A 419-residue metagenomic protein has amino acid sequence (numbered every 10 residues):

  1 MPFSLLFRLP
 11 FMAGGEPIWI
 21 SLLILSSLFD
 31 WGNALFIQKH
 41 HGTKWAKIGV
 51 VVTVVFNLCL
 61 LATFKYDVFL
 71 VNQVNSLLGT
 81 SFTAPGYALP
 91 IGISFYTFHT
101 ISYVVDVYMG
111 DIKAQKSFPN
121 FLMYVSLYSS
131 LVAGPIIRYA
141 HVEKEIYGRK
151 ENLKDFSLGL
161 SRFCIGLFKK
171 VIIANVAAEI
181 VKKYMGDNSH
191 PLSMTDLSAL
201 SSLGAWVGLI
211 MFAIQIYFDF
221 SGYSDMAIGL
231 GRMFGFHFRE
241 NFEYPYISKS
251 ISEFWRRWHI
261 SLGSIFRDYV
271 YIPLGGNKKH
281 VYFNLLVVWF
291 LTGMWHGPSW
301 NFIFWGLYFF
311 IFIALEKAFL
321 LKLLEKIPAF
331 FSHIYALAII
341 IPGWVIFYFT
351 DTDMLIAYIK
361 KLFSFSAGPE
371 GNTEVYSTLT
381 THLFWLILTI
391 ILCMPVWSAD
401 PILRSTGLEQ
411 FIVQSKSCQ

Functional and structural regions predicted by a protein language model:
M1-Q419: Membrane-embedded transmembrane alpha-helical bundles that form the catalytic cores of multi-pass lipid-modifying
